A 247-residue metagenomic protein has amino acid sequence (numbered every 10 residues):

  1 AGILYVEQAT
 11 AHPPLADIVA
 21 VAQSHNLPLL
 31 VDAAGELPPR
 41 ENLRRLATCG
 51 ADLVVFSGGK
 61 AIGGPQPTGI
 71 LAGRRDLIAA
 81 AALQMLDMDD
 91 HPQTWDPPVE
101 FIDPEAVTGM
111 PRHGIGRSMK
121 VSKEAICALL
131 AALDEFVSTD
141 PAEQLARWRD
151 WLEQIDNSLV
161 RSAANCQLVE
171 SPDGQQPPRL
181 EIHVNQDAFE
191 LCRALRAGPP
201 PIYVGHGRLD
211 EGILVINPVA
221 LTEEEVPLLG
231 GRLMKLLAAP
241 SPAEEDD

Functional and structural regions predicted by a protein language model:
A1-V137, D156-V160, R232-L236, E244-D246: Conserved PLP-enzyme active-site core in the AAT-like
M88, F136-T139, A188, R193: Broad hydrophobic/π-residue packing in well-ordered secondary structure
K123, A146-E153: An alpha-helix initiation/capping motif
P141-Q144: Ser/Thr-rich low-complexity repeats and stalk/linker segments
R149, D156-K235: Conserved C-terminal alpha-helix-loop-beta "cap" of PLP-dependent enzymes that closes/shapes the active-site mouth
V204-H206, A239-D247: Conserved short beta-strand edge segments in small beta-sheet-based binding/regulatory domains
